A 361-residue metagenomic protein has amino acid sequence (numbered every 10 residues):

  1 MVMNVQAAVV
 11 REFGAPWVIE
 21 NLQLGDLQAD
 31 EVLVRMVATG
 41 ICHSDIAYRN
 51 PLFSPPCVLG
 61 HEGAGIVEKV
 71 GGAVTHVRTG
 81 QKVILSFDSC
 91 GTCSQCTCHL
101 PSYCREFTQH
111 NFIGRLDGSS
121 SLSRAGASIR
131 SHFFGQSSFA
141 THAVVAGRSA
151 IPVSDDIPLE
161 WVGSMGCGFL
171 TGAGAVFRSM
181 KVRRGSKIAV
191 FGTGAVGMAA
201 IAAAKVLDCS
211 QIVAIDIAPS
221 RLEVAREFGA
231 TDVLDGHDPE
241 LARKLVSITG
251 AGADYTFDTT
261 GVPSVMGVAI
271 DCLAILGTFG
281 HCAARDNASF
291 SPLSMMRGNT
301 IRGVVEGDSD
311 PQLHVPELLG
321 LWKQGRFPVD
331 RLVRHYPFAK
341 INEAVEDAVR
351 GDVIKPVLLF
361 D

Functional and structural regions predicted by a protein language model:
V2-M3, P263, G267-D271, Q312-D361: C-terminal hydrophobic helical "lid"/dimerization subdomain of Rossmann-like NAD(P)H-dependent oxidoreductases
Q6-A8, V18, Q23, R35 (+2 more regions): Residues located in well-ordered beta-strands
G25-T39, R49-T97, S102, S149-D156: Glycine-rich beta-strand-centered segment in the early N-terminal region that forms part of a ligand/cofactor-binding
E62-A64, K82, Q95, H142 (+3 more regions): Residue-level marker of beta-strand positions
F87-R148: Cysteine-cluster motifs in flexible loop/terminal segments that predominantly coordinate metals
T141-H142, R148-A150, S154-P239, R243: Mid-domain Rossmann-like dinucleotide-binding core that forms the NAD(H)/NADP(H) cofactor-binding site
M180-R184, E223-R302: Glycine-rich cofactor phosphate-binding loops and adjacent beta1-alpha1 units of small-molecule cofactor enzyme domains
T278-G280, S291-R331: Rossmann-fold dehydrogenase core element
